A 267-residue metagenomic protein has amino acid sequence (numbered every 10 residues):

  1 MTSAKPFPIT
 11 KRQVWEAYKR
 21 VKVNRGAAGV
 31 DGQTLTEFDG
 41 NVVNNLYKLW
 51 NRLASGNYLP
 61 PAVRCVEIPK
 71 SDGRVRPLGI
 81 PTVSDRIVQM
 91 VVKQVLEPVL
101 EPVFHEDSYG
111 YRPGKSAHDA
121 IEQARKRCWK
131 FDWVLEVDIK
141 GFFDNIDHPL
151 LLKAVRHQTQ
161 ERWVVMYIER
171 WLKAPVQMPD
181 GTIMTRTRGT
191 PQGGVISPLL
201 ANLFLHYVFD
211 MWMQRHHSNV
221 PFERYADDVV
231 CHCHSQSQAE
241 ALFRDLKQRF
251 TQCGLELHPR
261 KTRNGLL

Functional and structural regions predicted by a protein language model:
M1-V43: Non-catalytic, polymerase-adjacent accessory regions of viral genome-replication enzymes
T10-G26, A62-C65, Q94-V99, W129: Short, compositionally biased low-complexity segments
A17-V21, V91, Y167-L172: Short alpha-helical scaffolding segments that buttress acidic/His motifs in well-ordered protein cores
R52-E67, S71, V103-L267: Conserved polymerase palm-domain catalytic core
P77-T82: Conserved phosphate-binding loops in nucleotide/dinucleotide-binding enzymes
S84, V88-V91, R125, L152: Duplex nucleic acid-engaging cores and interfaces of nucleic-acid transaction enzymes
Q89-D107: Electropositive, glycine- and tryptophan-enriched low-complexity nucleic-acid-binding patches
